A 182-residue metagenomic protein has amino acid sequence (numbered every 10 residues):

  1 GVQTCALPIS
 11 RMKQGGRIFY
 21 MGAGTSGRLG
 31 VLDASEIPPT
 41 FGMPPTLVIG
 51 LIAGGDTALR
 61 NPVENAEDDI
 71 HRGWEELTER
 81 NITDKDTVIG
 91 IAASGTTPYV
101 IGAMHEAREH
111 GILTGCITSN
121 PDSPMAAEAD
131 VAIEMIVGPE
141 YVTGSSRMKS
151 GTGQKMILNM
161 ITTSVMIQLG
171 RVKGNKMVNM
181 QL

Functional and structural regions predicted by a protein language model:
G1-L7: Short, small-residue-biased leader/transition segments that mark boundaries at the very start of proteins
L7, I89, I161: Terminal peptide-recognition signature
P8-M12: Short amphipathic alpha-helices and their capping/turn segments at secondary-structure boundaries
K13-R17: Membrane-interface helix starts
I18-M156, V165-L169: Glycine-rich phosphate-binding loops that contact phosphosugars or nucleotide phosphates
N159, T163-L182: Internal, active-site/partner-interface "lid" segment
